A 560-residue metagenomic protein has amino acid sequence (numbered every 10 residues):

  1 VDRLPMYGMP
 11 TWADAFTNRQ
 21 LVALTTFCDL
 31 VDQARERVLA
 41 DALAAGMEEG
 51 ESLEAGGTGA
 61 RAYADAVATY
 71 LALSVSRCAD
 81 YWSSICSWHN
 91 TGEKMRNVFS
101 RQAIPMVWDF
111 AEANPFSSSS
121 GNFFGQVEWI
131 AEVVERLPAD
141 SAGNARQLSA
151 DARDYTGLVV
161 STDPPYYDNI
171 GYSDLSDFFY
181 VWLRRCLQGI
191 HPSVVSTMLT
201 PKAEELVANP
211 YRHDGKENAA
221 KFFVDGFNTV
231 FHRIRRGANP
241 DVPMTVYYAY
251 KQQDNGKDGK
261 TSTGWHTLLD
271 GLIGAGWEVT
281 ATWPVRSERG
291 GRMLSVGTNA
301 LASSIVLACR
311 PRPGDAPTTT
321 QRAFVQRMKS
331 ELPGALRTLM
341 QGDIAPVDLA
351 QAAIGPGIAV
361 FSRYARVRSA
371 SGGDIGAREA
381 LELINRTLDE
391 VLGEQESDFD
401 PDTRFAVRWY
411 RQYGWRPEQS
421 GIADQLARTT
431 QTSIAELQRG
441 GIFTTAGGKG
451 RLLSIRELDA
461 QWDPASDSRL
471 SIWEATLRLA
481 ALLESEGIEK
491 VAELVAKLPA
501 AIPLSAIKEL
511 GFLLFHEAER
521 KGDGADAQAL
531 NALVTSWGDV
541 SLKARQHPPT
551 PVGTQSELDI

Functional and structural regions predicted by a protein language model:
V1-L158, P165, N169-K216, V230 (+3 more regions): Nucleic-acid modification enzymes, centered on SAM-dependent nucleic-acid methyltransferases
L158-V160, M244: Generic beta-sheet signal
E217-D225: Nucleic-acid endo/exonuclease domains
V224-V242, D270-G274: A short glycine-rich, Lys/Arg-flanked "PGG" loop and its adjoining helix->strand segment in the class I
V242-Y248: Short beta-strand segments at enzyme active-site cores
